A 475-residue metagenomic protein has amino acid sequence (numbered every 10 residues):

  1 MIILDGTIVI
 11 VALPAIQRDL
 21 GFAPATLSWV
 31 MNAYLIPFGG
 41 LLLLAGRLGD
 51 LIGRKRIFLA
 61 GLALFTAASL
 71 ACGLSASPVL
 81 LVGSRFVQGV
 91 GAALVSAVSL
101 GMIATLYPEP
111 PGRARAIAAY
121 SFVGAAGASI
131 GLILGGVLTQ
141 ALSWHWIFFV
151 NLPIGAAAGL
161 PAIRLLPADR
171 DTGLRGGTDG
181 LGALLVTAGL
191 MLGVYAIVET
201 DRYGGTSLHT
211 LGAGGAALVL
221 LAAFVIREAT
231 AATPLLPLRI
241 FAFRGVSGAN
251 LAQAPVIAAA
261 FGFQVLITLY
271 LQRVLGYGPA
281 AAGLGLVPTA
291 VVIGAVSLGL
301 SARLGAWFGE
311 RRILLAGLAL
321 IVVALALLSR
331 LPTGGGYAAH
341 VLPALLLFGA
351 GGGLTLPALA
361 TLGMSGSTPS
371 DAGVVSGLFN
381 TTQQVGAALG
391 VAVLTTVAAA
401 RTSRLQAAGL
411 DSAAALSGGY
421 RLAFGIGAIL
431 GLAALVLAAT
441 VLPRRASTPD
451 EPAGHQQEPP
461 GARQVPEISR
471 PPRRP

Functional and structural regions predicted by a protein language model:
M1-L4, V9-L13, P24, L181 (+3 more regions): 12-transmembrane solute porter fold
M1-R164, G299, F308, L314 (+2 more regions): Transmembrane-helix bundle of Major Facilitator Superfamily
I16-Q17, L48-G49, L134-L142, I197 (+5 more regions): Interfacial helix-cap and linker-helix signal at transmembrane-aqueous boundaries of multi-pass secondary transporters
F58, F65, L81, T178 (+4 more regions): Hydrophobic alpha-helix/TM-entry signal in multi-pass membrane transporters
S77, E109, Q140-W144, I163-T172 (+8 more regions): Transmembrane helix-loop junctions in multipass membrane proteins, especially transporters and channels
L100, L152-D171, T187-E199, A216-A231 (+1 more regions): C-terminal membrane-cytosol helix-exit motif in multi-pass small-molecule transporters
G159-T187, A229-R244, A306, S370 (+1 more regions): Flexible interhelical linker loops that connect adjacent transmembrane helices in multi-pass membrane transporters
T172, V441-P475: Intrinsic disorder in cytosolic terminal tails and internal cytosolic loops of multi-pass membrane transporters
